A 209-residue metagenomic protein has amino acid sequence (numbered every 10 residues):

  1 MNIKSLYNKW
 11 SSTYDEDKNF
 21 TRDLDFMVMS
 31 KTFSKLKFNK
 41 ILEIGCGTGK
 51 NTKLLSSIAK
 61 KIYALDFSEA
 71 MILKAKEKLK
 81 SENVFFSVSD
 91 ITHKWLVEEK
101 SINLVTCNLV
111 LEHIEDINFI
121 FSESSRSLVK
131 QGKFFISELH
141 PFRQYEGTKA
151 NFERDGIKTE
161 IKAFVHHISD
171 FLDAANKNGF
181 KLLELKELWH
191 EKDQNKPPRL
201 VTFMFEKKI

Functional and structural regions predicted by a protein language model:
M1-L36, K50, L54, M71-K74 (+2 more regions): Conserved class I S-adenosyl-L-methionine
I44-H93: Class I SAM-dependent methyltransferase SAM/SAH-binding core
H93-E99: Short conserved loop adjoining the S-adenosyl-L-methionine
T106: A conserved beta-strand element that flanks and buttresses the S-adenosyl-L-methionine
N118-K130: A short glycine-rich, Lys/Arg-flanked "PGG" loop and its adjoining helix->strand segment in the class I
F135-K162: Conserved class I S-adenosyl-L-methionine
A163-L185: Short alpha-helix
K192-I209: Core SAM-dependent methyltransferase catalytic element
